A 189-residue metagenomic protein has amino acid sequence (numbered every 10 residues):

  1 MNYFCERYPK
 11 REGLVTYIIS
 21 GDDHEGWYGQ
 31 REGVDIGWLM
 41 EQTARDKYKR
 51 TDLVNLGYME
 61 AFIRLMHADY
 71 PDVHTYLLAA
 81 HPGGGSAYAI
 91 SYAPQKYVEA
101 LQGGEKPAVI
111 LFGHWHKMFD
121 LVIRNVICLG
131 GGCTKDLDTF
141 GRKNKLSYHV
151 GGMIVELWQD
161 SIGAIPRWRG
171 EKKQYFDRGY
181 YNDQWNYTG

Functional and structural regions predicted by a protein language model:
M1-N55: Core catalytic region of metal-dependent phosphoesterases/phosphodiesterases, especially metallo-beta-lactamase-like
S20, H67, A79-G83: Short, structured patches in soluble enzyme cores that scaffold and shape functional sites
R45-R50, H67-P71, V98-Q102: Alpha-helix termini
V54-G57, R64, L78-A80, L129: General small-molecule cofactor/ligand-binding pocket signal
G57-M59, H149: Residues that act as N-cap/strand-start positions at coil-to-secondary-structure junctions
M59-P71, L121-I123: Short acidic-hydrophobic surface loop/beta-edge motif
H74-L78, G83-G170: Conserved beta-sheet core of the metallophosphoesterase superfamily
Q159-G189: A short C-terminal boundary segment appended to hydrolase-like catalytic domains
